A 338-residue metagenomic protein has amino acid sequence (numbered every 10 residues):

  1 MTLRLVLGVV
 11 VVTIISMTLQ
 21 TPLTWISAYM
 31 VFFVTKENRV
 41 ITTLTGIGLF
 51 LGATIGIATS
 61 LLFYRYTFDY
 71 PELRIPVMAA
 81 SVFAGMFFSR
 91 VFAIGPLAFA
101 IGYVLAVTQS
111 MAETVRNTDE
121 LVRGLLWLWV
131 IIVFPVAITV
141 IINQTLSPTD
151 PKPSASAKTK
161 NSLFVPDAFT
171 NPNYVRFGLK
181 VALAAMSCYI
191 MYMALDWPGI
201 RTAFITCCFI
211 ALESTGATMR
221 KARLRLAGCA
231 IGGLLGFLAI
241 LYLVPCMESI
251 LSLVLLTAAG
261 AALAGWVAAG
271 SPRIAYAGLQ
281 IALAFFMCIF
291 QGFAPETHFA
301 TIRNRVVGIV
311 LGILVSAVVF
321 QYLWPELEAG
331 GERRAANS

Functional and structural regions predicted by a protein language model:
M1-S338: A transmembrane helix-and-boundary motif of multi-pass membrane transporters/channels
